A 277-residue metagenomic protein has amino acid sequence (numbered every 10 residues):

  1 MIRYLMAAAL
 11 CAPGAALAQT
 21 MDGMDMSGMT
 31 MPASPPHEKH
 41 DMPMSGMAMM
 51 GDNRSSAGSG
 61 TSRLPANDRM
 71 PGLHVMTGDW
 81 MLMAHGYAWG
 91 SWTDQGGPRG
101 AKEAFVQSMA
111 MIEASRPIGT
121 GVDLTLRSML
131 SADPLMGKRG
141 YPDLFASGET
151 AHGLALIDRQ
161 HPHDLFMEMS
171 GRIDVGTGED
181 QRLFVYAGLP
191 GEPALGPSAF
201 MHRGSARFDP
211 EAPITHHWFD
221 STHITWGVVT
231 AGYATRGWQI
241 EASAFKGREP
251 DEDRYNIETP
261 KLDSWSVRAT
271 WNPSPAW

Functional and structural regions predicted by a protein language model:
M1-A7: Sec-dependent signal peptide recognition, specifically the positively charged N-region followed immediately by
P13-A15: N-terminal signal peptide c-region/cleavage motif recognized by signal peptidases
A18-Y87, G100-A101, E113-G121, R127: N-terminal periplasmic/intermembrane-space "pro-region" immediately following the signal or transit peptide
M81-M83, F105-M111, R127, D164-S170 (+3 more regions): Transmembrane beta-barrel architecture of outer-membrane proteins
L82, T120-L124, E179-L183, G237-E241 (+1 more regions): Repeated loop/turn-to-beta-strand initiation elements of outer-membrane beta-barrel proteins
A84, A88-W92, L126-A132, V185-L189 (+3 more regions): Transmembrane beta-barrel strands of outer-membrane/channel proteins
G90-Q107: Surface-exposed strand-loop-strand hairpins of Gram-negative outer-membrane beta-barrel proteins
G137-T270: Surface-exposed coil loops of outer-membrane beta-barrel proteins
